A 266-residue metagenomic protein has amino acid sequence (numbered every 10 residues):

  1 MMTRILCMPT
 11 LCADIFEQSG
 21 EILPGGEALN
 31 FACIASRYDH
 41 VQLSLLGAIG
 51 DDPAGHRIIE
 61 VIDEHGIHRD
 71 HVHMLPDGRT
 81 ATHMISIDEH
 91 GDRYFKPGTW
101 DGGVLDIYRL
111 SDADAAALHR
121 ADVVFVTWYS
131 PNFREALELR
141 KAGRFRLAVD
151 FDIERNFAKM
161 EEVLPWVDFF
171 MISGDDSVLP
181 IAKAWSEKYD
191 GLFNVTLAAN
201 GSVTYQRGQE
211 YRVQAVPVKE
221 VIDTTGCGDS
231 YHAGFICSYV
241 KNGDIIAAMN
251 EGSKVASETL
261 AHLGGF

Functional and structural regions predicted by a protein language model:
M2, R79-A81, A199, C227: A structure-centric signal for secondary-structure junctions around beta-strands
M2-L6, V61-E64, R69-M74, S86-Y211: Ribokinase/PfkB-type carbohydrate-kinase core domain
R4, F16-H83, E89-H90: Substrate-binding N-lobe of the ribokinase-like
C7-T10, S253: N-terminal targeting/anchoring "stem" of glycan-biosynthesis enzymes
T10-L11, S230: Active-site metal-binding loops of divalent metal-dependent hydrolases
L11-C12, G50, D176, A198-N200 (+1 more regions): Glycine-rich beta-alpha junction loops
K183-F266: Conserved phosphate-binding/catalytic region of the ribokinase-like
